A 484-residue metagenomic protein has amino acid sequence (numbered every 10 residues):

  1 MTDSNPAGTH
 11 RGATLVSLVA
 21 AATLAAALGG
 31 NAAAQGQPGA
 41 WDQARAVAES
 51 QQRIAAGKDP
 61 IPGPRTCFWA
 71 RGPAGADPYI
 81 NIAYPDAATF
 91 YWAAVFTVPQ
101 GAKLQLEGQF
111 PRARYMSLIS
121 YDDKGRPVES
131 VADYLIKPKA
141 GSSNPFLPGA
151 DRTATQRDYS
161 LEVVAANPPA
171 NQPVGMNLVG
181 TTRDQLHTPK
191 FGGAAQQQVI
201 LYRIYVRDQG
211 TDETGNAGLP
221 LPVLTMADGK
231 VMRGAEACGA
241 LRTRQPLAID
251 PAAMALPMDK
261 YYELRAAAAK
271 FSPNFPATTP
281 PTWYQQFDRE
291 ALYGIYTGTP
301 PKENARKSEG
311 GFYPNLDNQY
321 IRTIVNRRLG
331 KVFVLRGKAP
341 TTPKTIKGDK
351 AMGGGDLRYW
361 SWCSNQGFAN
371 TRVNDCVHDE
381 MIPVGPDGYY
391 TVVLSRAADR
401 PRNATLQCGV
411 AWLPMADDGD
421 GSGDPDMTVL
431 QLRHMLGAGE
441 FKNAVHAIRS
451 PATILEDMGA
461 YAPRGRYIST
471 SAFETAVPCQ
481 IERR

Functional and structural regions predicted by a protein language model:
M1-T2, A34-Q35: Initiator methionine at the very start of the polypeptide chain
T2-L18: Bacterial N-terminal signal peptides that target proteins for export
V16-A27: Bacterial N-terminal signal peptides
G29-N31: N-terminal signal peptide c-region/cleavage motif recognized by signal peptidases
Q35-R484: A compositional/structural signature for long, glycine/proline-rich flexible linkers and loops on extracytoplasmic
